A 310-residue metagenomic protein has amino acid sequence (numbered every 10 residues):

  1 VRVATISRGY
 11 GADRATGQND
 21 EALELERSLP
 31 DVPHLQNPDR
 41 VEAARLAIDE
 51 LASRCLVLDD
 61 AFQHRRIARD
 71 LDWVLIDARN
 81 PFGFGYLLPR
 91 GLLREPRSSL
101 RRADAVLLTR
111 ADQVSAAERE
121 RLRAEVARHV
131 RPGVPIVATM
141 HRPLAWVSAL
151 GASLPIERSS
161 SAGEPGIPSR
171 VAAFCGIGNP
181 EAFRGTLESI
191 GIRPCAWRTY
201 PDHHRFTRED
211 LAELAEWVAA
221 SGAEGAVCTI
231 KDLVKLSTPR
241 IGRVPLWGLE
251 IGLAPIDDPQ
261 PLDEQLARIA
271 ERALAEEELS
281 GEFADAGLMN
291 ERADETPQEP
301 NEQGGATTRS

Functional and structural regions predicted by a protein language model:
R2-V134, A138: Phosphate/Mg2+-binding loops and adjacent switch elements in nucleotide/diphosphate-handling enzyme cores
I6, L75, A173-F174, V227: Short hydrophobic segments within beta-strands
P38-R40, H141, G178, K231: Short beta->alpha linker loops
L56, V74-I76, I136, R193-T199 (+1 more regions): Short hydrophobic/aromatic-enriched beta-strand-loop microsegments
D60-Q63, I230-V234: Short, polar loop motifs at secondary-structure junctions
P81-G225, R272-S310: C-terminal accessory "lid"/substrate-recognition subdomains
L144, P201-H204, R243-A273: Short, flexible loop segments at boundaries between secondary-structure elements
A182, F206-R208, V234-P239, P255-P259: Short active-site-adjacent structural elements
